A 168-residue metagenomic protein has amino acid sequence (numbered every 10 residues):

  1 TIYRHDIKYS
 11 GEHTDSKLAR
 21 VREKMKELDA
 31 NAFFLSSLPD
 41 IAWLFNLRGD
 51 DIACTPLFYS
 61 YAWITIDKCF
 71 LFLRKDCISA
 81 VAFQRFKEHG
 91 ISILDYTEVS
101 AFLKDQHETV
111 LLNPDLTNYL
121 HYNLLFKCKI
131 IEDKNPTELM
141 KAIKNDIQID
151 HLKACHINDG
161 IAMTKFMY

Functional and structural regions predicted by a protein language model:
T1-Y168: Active-site neighborhoods and metal-handling regions in enzymes and metal-associated proteins
